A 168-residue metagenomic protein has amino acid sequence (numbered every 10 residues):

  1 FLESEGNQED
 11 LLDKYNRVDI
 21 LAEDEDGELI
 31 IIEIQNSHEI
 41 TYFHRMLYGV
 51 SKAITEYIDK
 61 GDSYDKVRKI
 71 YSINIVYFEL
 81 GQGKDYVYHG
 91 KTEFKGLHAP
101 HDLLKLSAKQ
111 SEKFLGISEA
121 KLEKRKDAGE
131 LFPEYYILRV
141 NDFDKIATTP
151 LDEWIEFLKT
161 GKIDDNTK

Functional and structural regions predicted by a protein language model:
F1-K168: Elongated, amphipathic alpha-helical interaction scaffolds
